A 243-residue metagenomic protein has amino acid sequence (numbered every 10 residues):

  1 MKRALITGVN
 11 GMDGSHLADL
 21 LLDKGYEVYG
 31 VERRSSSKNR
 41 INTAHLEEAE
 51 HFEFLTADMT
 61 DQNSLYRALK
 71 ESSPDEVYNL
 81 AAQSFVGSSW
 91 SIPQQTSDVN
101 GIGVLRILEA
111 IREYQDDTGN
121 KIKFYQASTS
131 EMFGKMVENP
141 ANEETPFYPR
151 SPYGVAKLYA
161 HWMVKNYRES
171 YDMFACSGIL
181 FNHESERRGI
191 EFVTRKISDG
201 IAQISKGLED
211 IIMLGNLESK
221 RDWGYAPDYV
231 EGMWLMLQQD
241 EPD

Functional and structural regions predicted by a protein language model:
M1-H183, P227, L237: N-terminal Rossmann-like NAD(P)+-binding domain of SDR-like oxidoreductases, especially those catalyzing
E48-F52, Y171-F174, S198-M213, Q239: A short C-terminal helix-loop "cap" of Rossmann-like NAD(P)-dependent dehydrogenase/epimerase domains
N139, F147, D210-I212, D243: Flexible, nucleotide-binding loop/lid elements of kinase catalytic cores
L158, H183-D199, K206-D210, A226-D228 (+1 more regions): Glycine/proline-rich active-site loop of Rossmann-fold NAD(P)-dependent oxidoreductases
M213-K220: Catalytic Tyr-x(3-8)-Lys segment
W223: Short aromatic/basic micro-patch
